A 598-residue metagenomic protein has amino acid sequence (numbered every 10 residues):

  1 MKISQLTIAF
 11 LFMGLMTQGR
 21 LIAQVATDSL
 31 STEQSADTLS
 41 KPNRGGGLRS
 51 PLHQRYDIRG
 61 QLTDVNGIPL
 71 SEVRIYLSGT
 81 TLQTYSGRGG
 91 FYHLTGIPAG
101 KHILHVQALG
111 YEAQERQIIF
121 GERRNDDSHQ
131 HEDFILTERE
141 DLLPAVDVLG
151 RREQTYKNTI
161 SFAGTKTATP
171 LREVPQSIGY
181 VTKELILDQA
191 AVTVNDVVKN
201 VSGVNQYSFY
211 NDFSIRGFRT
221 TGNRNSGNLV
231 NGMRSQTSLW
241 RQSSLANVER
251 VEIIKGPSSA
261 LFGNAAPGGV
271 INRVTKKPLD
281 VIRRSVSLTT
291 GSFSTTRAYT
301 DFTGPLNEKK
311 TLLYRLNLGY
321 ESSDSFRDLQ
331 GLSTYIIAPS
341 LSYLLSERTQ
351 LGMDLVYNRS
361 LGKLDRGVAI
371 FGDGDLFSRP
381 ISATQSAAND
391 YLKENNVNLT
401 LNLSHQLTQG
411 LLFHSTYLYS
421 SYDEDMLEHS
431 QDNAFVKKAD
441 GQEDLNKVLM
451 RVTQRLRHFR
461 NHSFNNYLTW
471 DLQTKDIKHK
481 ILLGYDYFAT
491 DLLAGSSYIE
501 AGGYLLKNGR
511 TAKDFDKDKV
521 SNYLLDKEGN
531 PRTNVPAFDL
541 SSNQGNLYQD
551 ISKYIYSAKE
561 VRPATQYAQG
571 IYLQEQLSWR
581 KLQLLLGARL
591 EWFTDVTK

Functional and structural regions predicted by a protein language model:
V25-R55, Q61-V65, V73-S78, Q107-Y111 (+1 more regions): Short, acidic, small-residue-rich periplasmic hinge/interaction motif at the N-terminus of Gram-negative outer-membrane
T80-F91: Short, acidic Ser/Thr/Gly-rich low-complexity loop/linker segments typical of extracellular and cell-surface proteins
T95, N158, A163-G179, N195-M233 (+1 more regions): Extracytoplasmic beta-strand/coil segments of soluble accessory domains associated with Gram-negative outer-membrane
G96, S202, N231-P257, R273-K276: Short acidic/polar hinge/loop motifs at secondary-structure boundaries that mediate gating or recognition
I178, I186, V197-V198, V251-G256 (+2 more regions): Non-catalytic regulatory/gating segments with a bias toward low-complexity or hydrophobic composition
N247-E249, A260-P339, L345-T349, V397: Outer-membrane beta-barrel translocator/receptor signature
E321, S340-Q406, G410-L412, Y419-F459 (+1 more regions): Acidic/polar loop-and-plug regions of large Gram-negative outer-membrane beta-barrel proteins
S404-S421, M450-T597: Face-selective signature of the C-terminal outer-membrane beta-barrel domain
